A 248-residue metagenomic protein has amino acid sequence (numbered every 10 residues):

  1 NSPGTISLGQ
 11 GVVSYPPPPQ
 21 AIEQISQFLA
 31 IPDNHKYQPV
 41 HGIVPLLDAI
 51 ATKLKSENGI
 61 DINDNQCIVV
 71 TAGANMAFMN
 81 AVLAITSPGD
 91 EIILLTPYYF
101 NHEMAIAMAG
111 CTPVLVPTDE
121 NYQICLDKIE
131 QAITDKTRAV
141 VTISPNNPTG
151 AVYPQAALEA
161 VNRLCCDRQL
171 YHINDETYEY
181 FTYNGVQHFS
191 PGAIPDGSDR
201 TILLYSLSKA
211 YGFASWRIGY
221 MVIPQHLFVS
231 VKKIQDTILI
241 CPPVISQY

Functional and structural regions predicted by a protein language model:
N1-A72: N-terminal small-domain helix-loop-helix segment of the aminotransferase-like
S2, A109, D167-R168: Helix C-cap/helix->beta junction micro-motif
L8, I25, I50, I68 (+7 more regions): Generic structural signal for small/hydrophobic residues in well-ordered secondary structure, especially within
I62-I68, P88-E91, K136, S198-T201: Short acidic capping loops at alpha-helix termini that bridge into adjacent secondary structure
A84-I106: Conserved PLP-anchoring active-site segment centered on the Schiff-base-forming lysine
M108-V114: A short helix-loop-beta submotif of the ANL/AMP-binding
E120-Q187: Active-site phosphate-binding strand-loop segment of PLP-dependent enzymes
I194-Y248: Conserved core segment of the aminotransferase class I/II
